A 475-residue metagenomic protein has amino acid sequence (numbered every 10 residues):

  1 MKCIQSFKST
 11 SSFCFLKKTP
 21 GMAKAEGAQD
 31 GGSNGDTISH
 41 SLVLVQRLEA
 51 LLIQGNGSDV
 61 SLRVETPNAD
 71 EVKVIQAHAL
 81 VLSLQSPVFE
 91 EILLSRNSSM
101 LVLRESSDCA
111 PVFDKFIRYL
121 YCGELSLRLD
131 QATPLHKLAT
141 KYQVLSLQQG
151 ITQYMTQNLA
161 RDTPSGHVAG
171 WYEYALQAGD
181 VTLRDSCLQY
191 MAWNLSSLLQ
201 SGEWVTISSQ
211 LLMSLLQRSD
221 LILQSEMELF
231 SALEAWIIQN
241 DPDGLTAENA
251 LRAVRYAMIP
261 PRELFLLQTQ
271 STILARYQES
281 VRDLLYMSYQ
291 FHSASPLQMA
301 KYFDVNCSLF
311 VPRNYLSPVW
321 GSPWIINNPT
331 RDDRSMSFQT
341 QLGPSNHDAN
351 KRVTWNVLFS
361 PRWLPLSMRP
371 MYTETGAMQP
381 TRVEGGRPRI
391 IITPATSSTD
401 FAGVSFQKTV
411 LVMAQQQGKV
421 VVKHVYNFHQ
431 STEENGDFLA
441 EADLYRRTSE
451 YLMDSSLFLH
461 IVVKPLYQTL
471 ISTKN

Functional and structural regions predicted by a protein language model:
K2-L80, R118-L129: N-terminal BTB/POZ boundary and linker segment
I4, F13, G21-D30, I75-Q76 (+6 more regions): Alpha-helical scaffold in the C-terminal half of BTB/POZ domains and their immediate C-terminal extension
S6, L101-R104: Long, low-complexity intrinsically disordered regions in eukaryotic nuclear regulators
V45-E49, Y121, E374-M378, P394-T399 (+1 more regions): Eukaryotic intrinsically disordered and solvent-exposed regulatory patches
G55-S99, K115-I117, Q148-Q153, C187: Alpha-helical oligomerization interface recognition
P67-A69, L80-L82, D108, Q143 (+3 more regions): Conserved beta-strand elements of beta-rich interaction domains across eukaryotes, especially beta-propellers
R104-I117: Eukaryotic helix-linker segments that join adjacent hydrophobic helices
A395-N475: Domain-scale recognition of soluble eukaryotic interaction modules
